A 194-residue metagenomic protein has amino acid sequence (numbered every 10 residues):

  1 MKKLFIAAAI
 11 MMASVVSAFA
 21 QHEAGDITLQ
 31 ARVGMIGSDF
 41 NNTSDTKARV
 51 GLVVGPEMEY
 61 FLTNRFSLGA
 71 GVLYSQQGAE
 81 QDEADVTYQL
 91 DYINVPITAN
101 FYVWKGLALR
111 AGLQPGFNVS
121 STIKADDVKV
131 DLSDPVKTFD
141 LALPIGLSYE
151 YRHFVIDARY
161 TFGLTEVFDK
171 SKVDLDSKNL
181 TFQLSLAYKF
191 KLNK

Functional and structural regions predicted by a protein language model:
M1-G25, K191-K194: Cleavable N-terminal export/targeting peptides
Q21-G37: Transmembrane beta-strand segments of Gram-negative outer membrane beta-barrel proteins
H22-A24, T63, W104, Y151-F154 (+1 more regions): Outer-membrane beta-barrel channels and translocator barrels
E23, T46-V50, T87-Y92, P135-D140 (+1 more regions): Short sequence motifs at beta-strands and strand-loop junctions characteristic of Gram-negative outer-membrane
T28, T46-T87, I93: Glycine- and aromatic-enriched membrane insertion/assembly motifs of diderm outer-membrane and organelle channel
A31-M35, L52-Y60, V72-Y74, V95-F101 (+4 more regions): Residues on the lipid-exposed face of transmembrane beta-strands in outer-membrane beta-barrel proteins
N41-K47, E80-V86, S121-K129, F168-V173: Outer-membrane beta-barrel translocator domains and adjoining extracellular loop/strand segments of Gram-negative
G71, A79-D82, D131-K194: Predominantly the C-terminal beta-signal and adjacent terminal strand-loop region of outer-membrane beta-barrel
